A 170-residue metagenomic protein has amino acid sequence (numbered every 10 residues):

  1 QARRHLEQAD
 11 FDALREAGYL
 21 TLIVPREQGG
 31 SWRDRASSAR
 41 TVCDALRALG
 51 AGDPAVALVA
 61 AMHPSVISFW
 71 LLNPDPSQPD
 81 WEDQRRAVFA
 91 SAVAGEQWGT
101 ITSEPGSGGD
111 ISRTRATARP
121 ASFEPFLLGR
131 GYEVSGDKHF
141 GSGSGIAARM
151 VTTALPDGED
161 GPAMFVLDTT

Functional and structural regions predicted by a protein language model:
Q8, D12, L22-D137, S142: Glycine-rich flavin
D137-T170: A short core secondary-structure module
